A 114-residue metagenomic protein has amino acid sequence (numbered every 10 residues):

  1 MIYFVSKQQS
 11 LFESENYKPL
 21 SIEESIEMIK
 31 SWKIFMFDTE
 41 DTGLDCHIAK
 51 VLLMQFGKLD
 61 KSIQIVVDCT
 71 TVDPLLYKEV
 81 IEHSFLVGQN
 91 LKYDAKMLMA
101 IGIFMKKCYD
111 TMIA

Functional and structural regions predicted by a protein language model:
M1-A114: Conserved RNase H-like, two-metal-ion catalytic cores of nucleic-acid enzymes
